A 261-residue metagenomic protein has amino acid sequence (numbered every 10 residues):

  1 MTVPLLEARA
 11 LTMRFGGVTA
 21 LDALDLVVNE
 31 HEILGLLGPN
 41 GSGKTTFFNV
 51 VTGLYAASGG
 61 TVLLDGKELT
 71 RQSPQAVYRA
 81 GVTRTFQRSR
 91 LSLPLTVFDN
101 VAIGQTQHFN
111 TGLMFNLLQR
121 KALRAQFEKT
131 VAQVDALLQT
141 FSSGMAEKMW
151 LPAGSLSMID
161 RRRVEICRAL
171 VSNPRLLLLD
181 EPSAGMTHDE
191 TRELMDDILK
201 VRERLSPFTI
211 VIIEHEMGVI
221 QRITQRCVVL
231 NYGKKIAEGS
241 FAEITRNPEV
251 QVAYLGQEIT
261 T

Functional and structural regions predicted by a protein language model:
T2-T261: Glycine-rich phosphate-binding loops of nucleotide-dependent enzymes
